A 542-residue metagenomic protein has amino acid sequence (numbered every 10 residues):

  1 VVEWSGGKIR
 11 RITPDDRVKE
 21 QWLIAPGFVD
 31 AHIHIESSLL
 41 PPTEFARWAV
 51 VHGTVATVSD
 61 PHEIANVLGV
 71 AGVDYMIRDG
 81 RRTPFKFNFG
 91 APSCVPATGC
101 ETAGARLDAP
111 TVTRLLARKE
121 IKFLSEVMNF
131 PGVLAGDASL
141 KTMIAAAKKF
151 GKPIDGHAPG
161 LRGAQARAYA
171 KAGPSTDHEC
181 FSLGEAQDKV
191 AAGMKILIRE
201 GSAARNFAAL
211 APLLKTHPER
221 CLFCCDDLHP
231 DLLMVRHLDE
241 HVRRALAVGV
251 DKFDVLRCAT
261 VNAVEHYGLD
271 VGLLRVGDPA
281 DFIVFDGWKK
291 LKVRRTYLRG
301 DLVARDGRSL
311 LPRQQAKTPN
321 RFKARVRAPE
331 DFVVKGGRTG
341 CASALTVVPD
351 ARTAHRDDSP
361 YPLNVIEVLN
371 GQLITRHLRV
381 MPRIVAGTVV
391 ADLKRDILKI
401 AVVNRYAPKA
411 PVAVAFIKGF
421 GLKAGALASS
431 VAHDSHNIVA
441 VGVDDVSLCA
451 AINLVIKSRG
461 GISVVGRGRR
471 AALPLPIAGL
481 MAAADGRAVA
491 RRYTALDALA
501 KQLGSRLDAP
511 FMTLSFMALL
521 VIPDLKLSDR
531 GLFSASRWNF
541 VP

Functional and structural regions predicted by a protein language model:
V1, S5, V50-H52, L232-G249 (+1 more regions): Active-site microenvironment of metallo-dependent hydrolases
V1-G27: Histidine-rich, glycine-flanked metal-binding segment
G7, H32, G53, M76 (+7 more regions): Divalent metal-coordination and catalytic microenvironments
W22-A46: Di-metal (Zn2+ and/or Mg2+/Mn2+) metal-binding site signature of metallo-dependent hydrolases with the MBL/beta-CASP
H34-S38, H62-I64, G90-A97, V127-F130 (+4 more regions): Active-site beta-loop-alpha junctions enriched in small/polar residues
T43-P153, A471-P474, P510: Divalent-metal coordination cores built from histidine and acidic residues
L68-G72, T98-G104, A135-S139, Q165-Y169 (+9 more regions): Short acidic, glycine/serine/threonine-rich loops at helix termini
R106-S125, G132-I198, S202-F223, L233-D254 (+1 more regions): Histidine/acidic residue-rich metal-binding segments in metalloenzymes
